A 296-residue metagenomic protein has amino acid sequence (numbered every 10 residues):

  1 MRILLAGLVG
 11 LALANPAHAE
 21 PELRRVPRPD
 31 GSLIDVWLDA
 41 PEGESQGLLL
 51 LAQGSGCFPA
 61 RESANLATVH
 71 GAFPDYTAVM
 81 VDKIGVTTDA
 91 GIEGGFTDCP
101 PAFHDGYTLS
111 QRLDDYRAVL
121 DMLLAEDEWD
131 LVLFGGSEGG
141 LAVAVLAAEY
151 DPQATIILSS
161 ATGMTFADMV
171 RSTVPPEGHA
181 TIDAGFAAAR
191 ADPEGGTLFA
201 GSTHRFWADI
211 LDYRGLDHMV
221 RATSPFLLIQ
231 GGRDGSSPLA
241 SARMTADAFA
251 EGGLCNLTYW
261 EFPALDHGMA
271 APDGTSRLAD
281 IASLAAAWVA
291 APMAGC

Functional and structural regions predicted by a protein language model:
A19-G43: N-terminal cap/lid segment of alpha/beta-hydrolase-fold proteins
E42-F73: Short, surface-exposed "cap/lid" segments of acyl-processing enzymes
H70-D98: Conserved alpha/beta-hydrolase
I92-E93, A154-R221, E251: Accessory cap/linker subdomain of secreted extracellular hydrolases
D98-A125: Alpha/beta-hydrolase active-site loop
A222, L228-Q230, D234: Short beta-strand/loop motif that positions the catalytic acidic residue of the alpha/beta-hydrolase fold
G235-M244: Conserved alpha/beta-hydrolase "acid-adjacent" motif
L265-M269, D273-C296: Catalytic active-site module of serine/aspartate enzymes centered on a nucleophile-bearing elbow/loop
